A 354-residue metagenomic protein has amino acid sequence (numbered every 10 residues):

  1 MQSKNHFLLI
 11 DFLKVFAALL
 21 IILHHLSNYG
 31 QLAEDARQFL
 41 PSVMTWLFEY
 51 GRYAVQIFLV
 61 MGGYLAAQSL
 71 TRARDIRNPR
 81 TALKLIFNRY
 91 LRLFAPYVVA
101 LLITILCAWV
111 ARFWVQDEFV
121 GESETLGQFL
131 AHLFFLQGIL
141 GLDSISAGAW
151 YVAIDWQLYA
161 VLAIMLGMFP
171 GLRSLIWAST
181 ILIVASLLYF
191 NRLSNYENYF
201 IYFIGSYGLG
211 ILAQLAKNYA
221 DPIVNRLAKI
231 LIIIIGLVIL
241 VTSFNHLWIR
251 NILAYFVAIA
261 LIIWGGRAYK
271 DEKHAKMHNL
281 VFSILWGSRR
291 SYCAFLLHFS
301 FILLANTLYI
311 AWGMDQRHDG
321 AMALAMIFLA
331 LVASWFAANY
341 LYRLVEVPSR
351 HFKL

Functional and structural regions predicted by a protein language model:
M1-L9, L23-E49, Q68-K84, L166-L172 (+3 more regions): Alpha-helical transmembrane segments in multi-pass integral membrane proteins
F7, L93, L133-N191, A337: Hydrophobic alpha-helical segments with transmembrane-like composition
F7, S42-V55, A67-L70, K84 (+4 more regions): Membrane-interface helix/loop caps of multi-pass membrane proteins
D11, V15-A18, G62, A95-L101 (+2 more regions): Residues within membrane-spanning alpha-helices of integral membrane proteins, especially the hydrophobic core/packing
L19-L26, L106, G138, T180-L193 (+1 more regions): Aromatic-anchored segments of alpha-helical transmembrane domains
L20, G51, I57-L59, A66-A67 (+8 more regions): Hydrophobic alpha-helical transmembrane segments of multipass integral membrane proteins, especially permease/channel
V43, L83, F87, L93-I154 (+2 more regions): Membrane-interface helix-loop-helix regions
